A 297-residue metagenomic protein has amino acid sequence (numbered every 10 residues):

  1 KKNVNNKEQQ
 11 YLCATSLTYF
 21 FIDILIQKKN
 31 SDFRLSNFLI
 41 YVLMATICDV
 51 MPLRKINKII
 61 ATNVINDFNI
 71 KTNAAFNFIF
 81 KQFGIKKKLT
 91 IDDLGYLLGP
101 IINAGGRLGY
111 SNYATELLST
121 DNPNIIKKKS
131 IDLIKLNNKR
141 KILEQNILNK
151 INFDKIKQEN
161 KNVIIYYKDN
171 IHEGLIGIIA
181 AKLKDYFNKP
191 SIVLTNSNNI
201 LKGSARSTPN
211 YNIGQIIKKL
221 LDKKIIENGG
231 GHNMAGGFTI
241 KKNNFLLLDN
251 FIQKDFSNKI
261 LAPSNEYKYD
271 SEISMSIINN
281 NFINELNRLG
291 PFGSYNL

Functional and structural regions predicted by a protein language model:
K1-A14, R34: Hydrophobic, small-residue-rich alpha-helical packing segments that form membrane-like cores
E8-S16, E173-I178: Short, conserved micro-motifs enriched in small and acidic residues
I26-Q253, K268, E272-M275: Hydrophobic helix-and-loop "lid/oligomerization" segment in the mid-to-C-terminal part of catalytic domains
V50, N73-F76, D255-L297: A contiguous loop/helix-start segment that scaffolds small-molecule binding in enzyme catalytic cores
